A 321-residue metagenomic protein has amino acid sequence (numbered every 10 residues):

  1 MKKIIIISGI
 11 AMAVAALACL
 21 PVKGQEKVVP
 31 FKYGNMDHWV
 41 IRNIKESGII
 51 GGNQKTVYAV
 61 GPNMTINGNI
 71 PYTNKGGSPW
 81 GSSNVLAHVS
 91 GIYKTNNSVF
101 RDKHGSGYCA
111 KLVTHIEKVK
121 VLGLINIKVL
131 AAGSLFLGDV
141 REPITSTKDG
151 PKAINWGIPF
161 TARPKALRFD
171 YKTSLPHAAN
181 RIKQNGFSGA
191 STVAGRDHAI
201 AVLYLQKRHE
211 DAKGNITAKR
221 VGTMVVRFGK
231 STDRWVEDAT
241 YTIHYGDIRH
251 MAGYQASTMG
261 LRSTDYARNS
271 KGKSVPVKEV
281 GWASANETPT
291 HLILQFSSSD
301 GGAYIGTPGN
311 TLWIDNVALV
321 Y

Functional and structural regions predicted by a protein language model:
M1-V29: Bacterial Sec-dependent N-terminal signal peptides
Q25-A162, A194-R208, A212-G246, S257-V320: Aromatic (Trp/Tyr/Phe) and Gly/Pro-enriched flexible surface segments
G52, Q184-N185: Sparse recognition of residues in long alpha-helices and their boundaries
R163-T173: A short beta-strand element within beta-rich, extracytoplasmic domains of secreted/secretory-pathway proteins
T173-N180, S191-R196, A303: Extended, low-complexity, turn-rich repeat/linker tracts enriched in Gly/Pro/Ser/Thr and Asp/Glu that occur
P176-K183, D211-K213: Short, solvent-exposed secondary-structure capping/transition elements
A179, I248-Q255: Substrate-binding/catalytic groove segments of enzymes that remodel or degrade extracellular structural polymers
N185-S191: Short, conserved, GDST-rich strand-edge loop motifs in beta-rich repeat architectures
